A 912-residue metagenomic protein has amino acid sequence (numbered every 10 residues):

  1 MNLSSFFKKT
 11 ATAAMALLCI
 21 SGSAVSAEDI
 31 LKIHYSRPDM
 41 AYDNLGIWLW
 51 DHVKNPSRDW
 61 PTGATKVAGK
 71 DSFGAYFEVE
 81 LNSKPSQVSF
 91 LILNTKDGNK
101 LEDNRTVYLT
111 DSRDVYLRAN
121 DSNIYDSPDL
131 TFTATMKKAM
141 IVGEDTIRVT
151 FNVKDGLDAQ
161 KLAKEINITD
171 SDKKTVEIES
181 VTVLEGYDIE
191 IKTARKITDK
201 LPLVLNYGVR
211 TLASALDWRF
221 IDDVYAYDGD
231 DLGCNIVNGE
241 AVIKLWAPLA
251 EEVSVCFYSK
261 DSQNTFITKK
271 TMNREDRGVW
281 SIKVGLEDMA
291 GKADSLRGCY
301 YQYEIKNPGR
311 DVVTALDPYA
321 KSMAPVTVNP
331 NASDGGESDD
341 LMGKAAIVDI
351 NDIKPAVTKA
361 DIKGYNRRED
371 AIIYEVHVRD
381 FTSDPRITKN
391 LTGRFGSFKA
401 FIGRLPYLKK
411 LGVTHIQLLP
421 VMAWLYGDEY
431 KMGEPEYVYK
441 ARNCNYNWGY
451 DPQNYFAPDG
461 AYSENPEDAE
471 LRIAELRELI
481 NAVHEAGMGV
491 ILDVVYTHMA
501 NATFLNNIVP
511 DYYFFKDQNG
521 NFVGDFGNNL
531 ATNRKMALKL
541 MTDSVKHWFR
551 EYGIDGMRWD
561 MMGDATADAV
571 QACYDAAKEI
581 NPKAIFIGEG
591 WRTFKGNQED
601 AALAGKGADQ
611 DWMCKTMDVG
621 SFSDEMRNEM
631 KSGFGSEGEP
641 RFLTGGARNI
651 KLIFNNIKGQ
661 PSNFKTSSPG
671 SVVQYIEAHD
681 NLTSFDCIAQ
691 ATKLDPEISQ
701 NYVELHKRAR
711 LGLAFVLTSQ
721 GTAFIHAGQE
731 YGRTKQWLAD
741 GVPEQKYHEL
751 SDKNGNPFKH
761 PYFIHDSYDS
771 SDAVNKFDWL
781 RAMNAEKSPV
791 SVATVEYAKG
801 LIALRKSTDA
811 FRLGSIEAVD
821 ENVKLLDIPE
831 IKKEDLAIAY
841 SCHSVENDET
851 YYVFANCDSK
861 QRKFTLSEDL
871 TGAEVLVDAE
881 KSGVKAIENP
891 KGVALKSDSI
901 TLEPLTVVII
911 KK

Functional and structural regions predicted by a protein language model:
N2-T12: Bacterial N-terminal signal peptides that target proteins for export
D29-A41, G69-G143, Y187-V242, I267 (+3 more regions): The feature marks proteins involved in alpha-glucan
L31, F90, D111, Y116 (+7 more regions): Active-site-proximal helices and loops of the catalytic beta/alpha 8
I33-P38, K154-G156, W246, D858-L870: Surface-exposed beta-strand/loop patches in extracellular or lumenal glycoproteins
D43-S57, N152-I178, E251-K269: Short, surface-exposed alpha-helix to beta-strand junction/turn motifs within ectodomains of secreted and cell-envelope
S322, Y365, H377-G396, A400-Y552 (+3 more regions): Substrate-binding/active-site clefts of carbohydrate-active enzymes
P669-T865, D869-T871: Loop/helix patches that line or flank the sugar-binding groove of alpha-linked glycan CAZymes
P890-K912: C-terminal beta-strand-rich structural cap/linker in extracellular carbohydrate-active enzymes
